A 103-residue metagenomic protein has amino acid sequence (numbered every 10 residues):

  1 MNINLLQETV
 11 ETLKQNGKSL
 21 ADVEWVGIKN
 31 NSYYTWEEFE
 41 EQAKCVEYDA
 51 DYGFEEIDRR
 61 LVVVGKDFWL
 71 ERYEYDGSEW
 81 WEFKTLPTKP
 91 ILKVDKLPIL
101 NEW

Functional and structural regions predicted by a protein language model:
M1-W103: Acidic interaction surfaces
